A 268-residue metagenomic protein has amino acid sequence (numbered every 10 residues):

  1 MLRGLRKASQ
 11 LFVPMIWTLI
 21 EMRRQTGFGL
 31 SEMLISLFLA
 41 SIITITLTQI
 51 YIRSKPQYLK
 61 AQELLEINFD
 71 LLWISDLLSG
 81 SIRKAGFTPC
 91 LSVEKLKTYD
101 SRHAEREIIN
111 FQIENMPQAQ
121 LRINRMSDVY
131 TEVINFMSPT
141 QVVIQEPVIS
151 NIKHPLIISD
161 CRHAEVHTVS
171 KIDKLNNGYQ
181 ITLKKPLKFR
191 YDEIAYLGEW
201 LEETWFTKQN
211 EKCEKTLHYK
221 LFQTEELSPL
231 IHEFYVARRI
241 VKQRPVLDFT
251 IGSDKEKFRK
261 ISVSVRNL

Functional and structural regions predicted by a protein language model:
M1-T26, L183: N-terminal leader/signal peptides at the extreme start of proteins
L11, W17-T18, I45, K255-K260: N-terminal processing/targeting junctions
I16-F28, L39-S41, V93-R106: Charged, low-complexity, helix/coiled-coil-prone segments
Q25-S79, R83: Aliphatic-rich helix starts adjacent to a transmembrane/signal segment
T26, I152, Q243-P245: Residue-level preference for short coil/turn positions at secondary-structure junctions
Q62-N210: Extracytoplasmic beta-strand-rich oligomerization domains located immediately C-terminal to a leader/signal peptide
R83-K84, S92, K97-M116, G198-L268: Short linear sequence signals and composition-biased patches located at protein termini or domain-edge surfaces
